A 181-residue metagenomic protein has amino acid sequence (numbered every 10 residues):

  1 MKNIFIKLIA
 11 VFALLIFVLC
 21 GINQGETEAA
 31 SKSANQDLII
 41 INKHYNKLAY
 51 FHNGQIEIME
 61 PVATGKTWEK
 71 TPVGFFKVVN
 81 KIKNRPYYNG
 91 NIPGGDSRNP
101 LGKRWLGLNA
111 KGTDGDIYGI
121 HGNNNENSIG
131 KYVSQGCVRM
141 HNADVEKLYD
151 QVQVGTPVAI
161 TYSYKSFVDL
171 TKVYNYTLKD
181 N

Functional and structural regions predicted by a protein language model:
K2-E26: Sec-dependent N-terminal signal peptides of Gram-positive bacterial secreted proteins and lipoproteins
N23-N80, N84-R85, K103-N109, V173-Y176: Cell wall/extracellular polymer interaction/catalysis modules
A30-A34, I82-N181: Exported/periplasmic cell-wall-interacting domains
